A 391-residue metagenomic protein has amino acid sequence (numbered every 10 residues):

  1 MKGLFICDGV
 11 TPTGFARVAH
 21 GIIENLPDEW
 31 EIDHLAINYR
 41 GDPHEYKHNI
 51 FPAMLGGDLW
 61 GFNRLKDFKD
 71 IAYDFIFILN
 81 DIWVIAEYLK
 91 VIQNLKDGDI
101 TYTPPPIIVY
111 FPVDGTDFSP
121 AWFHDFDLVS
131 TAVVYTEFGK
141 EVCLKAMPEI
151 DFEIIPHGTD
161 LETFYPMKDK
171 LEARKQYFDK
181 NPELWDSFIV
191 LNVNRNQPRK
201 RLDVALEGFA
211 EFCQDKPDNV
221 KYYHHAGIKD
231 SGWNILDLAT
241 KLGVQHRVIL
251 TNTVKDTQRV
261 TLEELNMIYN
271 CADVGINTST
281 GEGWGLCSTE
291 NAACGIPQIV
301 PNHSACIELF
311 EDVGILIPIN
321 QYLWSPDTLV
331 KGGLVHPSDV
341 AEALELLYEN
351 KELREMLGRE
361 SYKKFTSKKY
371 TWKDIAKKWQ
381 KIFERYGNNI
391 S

Functional and structural regions predicted by a protein language model:
L4, E183-K200, L206-F209, Y222-H224: Conserved donor-binding/catalytic core segment of Leloir-type glycosyltransferases
F138, G158: Carbohydrate-associated surface elements
Y165-E183: A short helix/loop element that forms part of the nucleotide-sugar donor recognition site in Leloir-type
G232-M267: Nucleotide-activated donor-binding/catalytic signature segment of Leloir-type glycosyltransferases, i.e., the conserved
T280: Aromatic "clamp/platform" in nucleotide-sugar-dependent glycosyltransferases that forms part of the donor/acceptor
S288, P297-V300, I315: Short hydrophobic beta-strand element within catalytic cores of glycosyltransferases and related nucleotide-activated
I307-L346: Change "using UDP/GDP/dTDP sugars" to "using nucleotide sugars
V335, D339, E349-F383: A charged, aromatic-enriched C-terminal amphipathic alpha-helix characteristic of glycosyltransferases across folds
